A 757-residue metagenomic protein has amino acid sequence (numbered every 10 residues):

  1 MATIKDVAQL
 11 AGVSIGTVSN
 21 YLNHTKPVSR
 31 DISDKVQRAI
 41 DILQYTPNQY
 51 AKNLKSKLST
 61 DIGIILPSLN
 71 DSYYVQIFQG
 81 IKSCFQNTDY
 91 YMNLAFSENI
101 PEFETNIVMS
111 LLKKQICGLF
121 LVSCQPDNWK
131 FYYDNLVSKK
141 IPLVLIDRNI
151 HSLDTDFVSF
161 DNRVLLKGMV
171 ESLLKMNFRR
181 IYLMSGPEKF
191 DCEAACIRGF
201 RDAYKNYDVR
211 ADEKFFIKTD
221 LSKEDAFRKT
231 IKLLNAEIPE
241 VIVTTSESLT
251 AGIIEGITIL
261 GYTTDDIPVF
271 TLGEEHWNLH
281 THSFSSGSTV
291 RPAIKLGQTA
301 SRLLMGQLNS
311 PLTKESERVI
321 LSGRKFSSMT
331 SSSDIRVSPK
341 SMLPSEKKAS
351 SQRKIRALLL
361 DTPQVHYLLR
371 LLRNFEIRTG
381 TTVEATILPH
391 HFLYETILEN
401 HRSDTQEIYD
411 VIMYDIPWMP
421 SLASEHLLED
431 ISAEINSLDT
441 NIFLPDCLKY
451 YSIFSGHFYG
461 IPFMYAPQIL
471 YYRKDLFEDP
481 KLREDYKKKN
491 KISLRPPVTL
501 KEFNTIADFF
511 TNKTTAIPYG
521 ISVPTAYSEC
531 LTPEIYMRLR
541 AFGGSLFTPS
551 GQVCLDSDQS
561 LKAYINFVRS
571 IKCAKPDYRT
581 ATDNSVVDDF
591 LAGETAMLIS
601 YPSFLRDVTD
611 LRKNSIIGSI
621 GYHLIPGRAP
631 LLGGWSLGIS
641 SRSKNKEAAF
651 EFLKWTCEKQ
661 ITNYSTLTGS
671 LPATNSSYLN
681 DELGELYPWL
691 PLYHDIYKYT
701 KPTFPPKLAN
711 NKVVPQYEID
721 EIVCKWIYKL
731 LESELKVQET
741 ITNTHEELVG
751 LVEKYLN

Functional and structural regions predicted by a protein language model:
M1-A2, D41-Q79, T88, S110-K113 (+1 more regions): N-terminal helix-turn-helix/winged-helix DNA-binding helices and compositionally similar short basic alpha-helical
M1-L58: N-terminal helix-turn-helix DNA-binding module of bacterial transcription factors
V122-L165, S248, G273-S286: Flexible loop/hinge segments that line or gate small-molecule binding clefts
N235-V241, T245-S341: Flexible loop/turn connectors
I416-I469, S619-H623: Hinge/lid segment of periplasmic solute-binding proteins
N504-F509, S545, P549-T580: Glycine-centered hinge/linker elements that transmit conformational signals in sensory and ligand-binding systems
P533-M537, I565-N645: Extracytoplasmic/periplasmic substrate-binding proteins
D607-T609, N614, G627-K725: C-terminal lobe and pocket-closing loops of periplasmic/extracytoplasmic Venus-flytrap solute-binding proteins
